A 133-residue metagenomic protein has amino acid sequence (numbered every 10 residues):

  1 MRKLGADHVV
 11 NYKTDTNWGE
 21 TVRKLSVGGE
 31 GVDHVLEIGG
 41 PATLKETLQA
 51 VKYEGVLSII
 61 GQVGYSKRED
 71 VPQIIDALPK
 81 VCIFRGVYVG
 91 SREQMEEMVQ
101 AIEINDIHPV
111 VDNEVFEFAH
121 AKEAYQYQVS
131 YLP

Functional and structural regions predicted by a protein language model:
M1, I38-V110, V115: Glycine-rich phosphate-binding loop and adjacent beta-alpha segment of Rossmann(oid) nucleotide-cofactor-binding
M1-E46: Adenosine-nucleotide cofactor-binding segment
K3, G29, D106-N113, K122-P133: C-terminal capping/lid region of NAD(P)-dependent oxidoreductase domains
L4-V10, S26, I74-L78, A101-I104 (+1 more regions): Short, hinge-like loop/turn segments at secondary-structure boundaries
T14, V27, K52, Q126-V129: Charged, amphipathic alpha-helical interaction segments
D15-G19, R92-Q94, F116-F118: A short acidic, often aromatic-flanked loop/helix-cap motif at beta-alpha or helix-coil junctions that lines enzyme
G28-G31, Y53, K80, P133: Residue-level preference for short coil/turn positions at secondary-structure junctions
